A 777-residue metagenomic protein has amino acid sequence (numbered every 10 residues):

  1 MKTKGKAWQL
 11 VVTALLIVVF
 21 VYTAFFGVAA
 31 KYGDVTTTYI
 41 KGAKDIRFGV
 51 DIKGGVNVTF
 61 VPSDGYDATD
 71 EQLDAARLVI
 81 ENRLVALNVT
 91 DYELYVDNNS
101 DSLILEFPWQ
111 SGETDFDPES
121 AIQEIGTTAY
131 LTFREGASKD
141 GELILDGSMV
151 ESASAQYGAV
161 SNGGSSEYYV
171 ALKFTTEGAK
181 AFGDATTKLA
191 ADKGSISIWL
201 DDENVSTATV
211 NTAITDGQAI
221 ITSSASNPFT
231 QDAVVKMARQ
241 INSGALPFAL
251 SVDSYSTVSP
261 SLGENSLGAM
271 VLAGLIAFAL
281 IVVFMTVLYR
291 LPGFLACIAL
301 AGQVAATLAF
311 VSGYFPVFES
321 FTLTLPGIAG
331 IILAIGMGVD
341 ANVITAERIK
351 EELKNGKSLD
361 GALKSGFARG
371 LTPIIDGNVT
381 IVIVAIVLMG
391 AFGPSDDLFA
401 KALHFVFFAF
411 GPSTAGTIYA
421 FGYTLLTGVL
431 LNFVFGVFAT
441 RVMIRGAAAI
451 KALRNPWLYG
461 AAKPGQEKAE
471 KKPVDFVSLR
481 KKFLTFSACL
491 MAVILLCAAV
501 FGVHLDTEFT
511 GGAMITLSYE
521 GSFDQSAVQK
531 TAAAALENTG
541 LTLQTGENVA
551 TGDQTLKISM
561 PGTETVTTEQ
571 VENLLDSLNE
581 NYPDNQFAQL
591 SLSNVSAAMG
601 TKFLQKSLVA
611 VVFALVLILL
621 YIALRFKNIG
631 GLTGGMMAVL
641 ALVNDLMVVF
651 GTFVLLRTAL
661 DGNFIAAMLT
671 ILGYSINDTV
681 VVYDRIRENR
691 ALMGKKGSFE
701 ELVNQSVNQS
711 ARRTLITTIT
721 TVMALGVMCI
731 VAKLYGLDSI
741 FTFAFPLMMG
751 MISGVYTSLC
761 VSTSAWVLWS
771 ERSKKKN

Functional and structural regions predicted by a protein language model:
M1-N777: A structural signal for conserved, well-ordered secondary-structure elements that form binding/interaction cores
